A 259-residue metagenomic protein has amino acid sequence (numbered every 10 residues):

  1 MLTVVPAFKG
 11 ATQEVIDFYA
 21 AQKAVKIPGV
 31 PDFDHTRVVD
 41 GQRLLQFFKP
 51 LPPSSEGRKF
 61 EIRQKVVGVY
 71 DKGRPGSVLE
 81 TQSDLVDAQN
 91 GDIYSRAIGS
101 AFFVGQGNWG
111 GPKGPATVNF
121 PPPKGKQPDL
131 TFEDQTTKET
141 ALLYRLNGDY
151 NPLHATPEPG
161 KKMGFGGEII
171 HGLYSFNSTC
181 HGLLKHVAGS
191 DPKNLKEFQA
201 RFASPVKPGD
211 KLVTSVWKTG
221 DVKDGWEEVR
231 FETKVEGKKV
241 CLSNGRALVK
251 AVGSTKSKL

Functional and structural regions predicted by a protein language model:
M1, V38-L45, L79, S83 (+5 more regions): Long, contiguous hydrophobic alpha-helical segments, chiefly transmembrane helices and signal peptides
M1-A7, G99-I170: Catalytic strand-loop segment that frames the active site of acyl-thioester-processing enzymes
M1-E61, T255-K258: Hydrophobic, proline/glycine-rich low-complexity stretches
V25-F33, V86-Q89, A116-P121, L184-A188: Intrinsically disordered, low-complexity boundary segments flanking structured domains
R37, P75-S77, P192: A generic structural micro-feature
G41-F132, A203-G209, V213-L259: HotDog/MaoC-like acyl-thioester-processing domains
P157-K239: Catalytic-pocket segment enriched in acidic/His residues
